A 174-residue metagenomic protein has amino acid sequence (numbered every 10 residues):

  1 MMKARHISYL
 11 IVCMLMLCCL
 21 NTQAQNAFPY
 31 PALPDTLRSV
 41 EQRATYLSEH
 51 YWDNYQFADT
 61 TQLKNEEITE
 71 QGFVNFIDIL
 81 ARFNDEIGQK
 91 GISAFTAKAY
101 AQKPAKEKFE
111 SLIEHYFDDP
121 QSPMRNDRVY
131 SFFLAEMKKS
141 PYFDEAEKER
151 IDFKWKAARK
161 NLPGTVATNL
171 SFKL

Functional and structural regions predicted by a protein language model:
M1-A27: Bacterial Sec-dependent N-terminal signal peptides
Q25-L174: Oxidative protein folding and maturation machinery
